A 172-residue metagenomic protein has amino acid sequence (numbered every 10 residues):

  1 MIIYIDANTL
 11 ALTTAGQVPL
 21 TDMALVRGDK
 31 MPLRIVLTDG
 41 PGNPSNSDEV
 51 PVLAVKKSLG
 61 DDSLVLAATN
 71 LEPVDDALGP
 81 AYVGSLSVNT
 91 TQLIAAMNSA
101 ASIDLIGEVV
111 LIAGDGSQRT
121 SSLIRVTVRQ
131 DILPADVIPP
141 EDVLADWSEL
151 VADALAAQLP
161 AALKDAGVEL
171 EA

Functional and structural regions predicted by a protein language model:
M1-D136: N-terminal assembly/attachment segments of tailed bacteriophage virion structural proteins
A113-S117, S121-A172: Non-transmembrane elongated oligomeric "stalk/shaft" segments that connect baseplates/barrels to distal
